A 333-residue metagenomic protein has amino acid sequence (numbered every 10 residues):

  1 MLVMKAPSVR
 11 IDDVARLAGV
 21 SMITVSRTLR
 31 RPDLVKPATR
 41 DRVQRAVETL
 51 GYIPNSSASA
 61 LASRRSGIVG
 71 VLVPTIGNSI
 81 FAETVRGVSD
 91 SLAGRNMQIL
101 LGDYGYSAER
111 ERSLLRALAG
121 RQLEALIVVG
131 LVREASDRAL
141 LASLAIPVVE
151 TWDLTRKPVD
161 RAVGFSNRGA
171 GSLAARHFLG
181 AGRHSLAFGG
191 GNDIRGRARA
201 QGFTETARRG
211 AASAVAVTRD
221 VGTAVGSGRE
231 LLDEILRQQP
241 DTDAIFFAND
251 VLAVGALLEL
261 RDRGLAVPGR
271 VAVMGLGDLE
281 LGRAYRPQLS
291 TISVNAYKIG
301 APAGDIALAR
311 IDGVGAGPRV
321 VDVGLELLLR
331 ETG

Functional and structural regions predicted by a protein language model:
M1-A6, T49, D90-R95, S143-E150 (+1 more regions): Bacterial carbohydrate/catabolite-sensing allosteric modules
M1-G67: N-terminal helix-turn-helix DNA-binding module of bacterial transcription factors
M1-V9, R64-R176, G180, R237 (+1 more regions): Alpha-helical recognition/docking segments in bacterial nutrient-uptake and carbohydrate-utilization systems
D13, G19, L29, D33 (+8 more regions): Conserved functional loop/turn residues at catalytic and ligand-binding sites
D13, R31, S107, S166-N167 (+1 more regions): Acidic/polar helix N-cap motif
R40, S66, V85, A200 (+1 more regions): ATP/adenylate-binding site constellation spanning eukaryotic-like Ser/Thr protein kinases, ABC-transporter
T49-N55, E109, V129-L131, L257: Short gly/ser/thr-rich secondary-structure transition/capping motifs
